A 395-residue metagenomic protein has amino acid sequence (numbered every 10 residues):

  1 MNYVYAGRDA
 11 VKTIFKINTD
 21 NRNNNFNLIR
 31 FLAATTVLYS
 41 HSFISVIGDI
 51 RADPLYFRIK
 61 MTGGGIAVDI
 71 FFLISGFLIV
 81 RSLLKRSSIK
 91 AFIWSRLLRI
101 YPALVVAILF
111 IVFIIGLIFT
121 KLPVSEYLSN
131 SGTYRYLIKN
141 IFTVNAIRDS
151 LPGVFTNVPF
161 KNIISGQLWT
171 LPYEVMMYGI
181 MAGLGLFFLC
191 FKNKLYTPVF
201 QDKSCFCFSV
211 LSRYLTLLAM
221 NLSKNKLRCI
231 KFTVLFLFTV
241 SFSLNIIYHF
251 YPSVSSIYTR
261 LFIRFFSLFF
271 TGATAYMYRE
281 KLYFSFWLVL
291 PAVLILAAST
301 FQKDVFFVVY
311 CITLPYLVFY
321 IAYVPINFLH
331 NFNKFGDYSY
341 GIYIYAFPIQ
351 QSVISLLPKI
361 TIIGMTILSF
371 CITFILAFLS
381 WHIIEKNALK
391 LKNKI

Functional and structural regions predicted by a protein language model:
M1-R22: Short, Lys/Arg-rich, polar N-terminal cytosolic tail immediately upstream of the first transmembrane signal-anchor
N21-N24, Y56-V68, F160-Y173, F250-L268 (+3 more regions): Interfacial loop-to-helix transition and helix-capping segments at the boundaries of transmembrane helices
N23-L83, Y101-A103, I342-F347: Functionally critical transmembrane alpha-helices in membrane proteins and complexes, commonly lining
R30, G65-V68, S82-K121, E126-T143 (+8 more regions): Transmembrane alpha-helical segments and their boundary/interface "anchor" motifs in multi-pass integral membrane
T35-S42, L237-F250, A292-K303, Y320 (+2 more regions): Aromatic-anchored segments of alpha-helical transmembrane domains
R58-G65, L104-V175, G179, V210-L217 (+1 more regions): Membrane-interface helix-loop-helix regions
V175-C207, L211-T239, Y276-W287, T361-I362: Solvent-exposed interhelical
V293-K386: Alpha-helical transmembrane segments of multi-pass integral membrane proteins
